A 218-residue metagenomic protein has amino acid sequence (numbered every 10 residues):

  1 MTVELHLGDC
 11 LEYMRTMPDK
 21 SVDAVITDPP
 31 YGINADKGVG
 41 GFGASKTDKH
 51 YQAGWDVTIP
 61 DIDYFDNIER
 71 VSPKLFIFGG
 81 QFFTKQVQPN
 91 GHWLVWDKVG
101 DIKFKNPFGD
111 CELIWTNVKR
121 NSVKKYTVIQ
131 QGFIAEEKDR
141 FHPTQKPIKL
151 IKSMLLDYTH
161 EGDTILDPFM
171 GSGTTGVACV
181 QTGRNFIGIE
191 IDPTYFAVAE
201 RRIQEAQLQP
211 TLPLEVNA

Functional and structural regions predicted by a protein language model:
M1-L5: Extreme N-terminal starter segment of soluble prokaryotic enzymes
H6-L7, V57-D61, T144: A conditional alpha-helix N-cap/helix-loop micro-motif detector
G8-E12: Conserved SAM/SAH-binding loop
M17-T27, Y31, A35-K49, E69-A218: Class I S-adenosyl-L-methionine
D48-I62: A short acidic, glycine-rich active-site loop that binds or catalyzes chemistry on phosphate/adenosine moieties
T58-K74: A short glycine-rich, Lys/Arg-flanked "PGG" loop and its adjoining helix->strand segment in the class I
